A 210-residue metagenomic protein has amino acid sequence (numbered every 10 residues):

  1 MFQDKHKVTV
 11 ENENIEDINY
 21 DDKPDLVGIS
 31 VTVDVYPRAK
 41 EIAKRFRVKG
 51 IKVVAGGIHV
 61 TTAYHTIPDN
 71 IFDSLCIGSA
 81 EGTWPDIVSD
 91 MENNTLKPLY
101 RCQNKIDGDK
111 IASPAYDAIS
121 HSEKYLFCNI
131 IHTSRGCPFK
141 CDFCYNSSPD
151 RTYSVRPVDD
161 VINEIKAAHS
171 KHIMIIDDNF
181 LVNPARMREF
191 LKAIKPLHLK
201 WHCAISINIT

Functional and structural regions predicted by a protein language model:
F2-K110: Glycine-rich beta-alpha loop elements in corrinoid/cobalamin-binding modules across cobalamin-dependent enzymes
A112-T210: Radical SAM [4Fe-4S] cluster-binding motif and immediate context
